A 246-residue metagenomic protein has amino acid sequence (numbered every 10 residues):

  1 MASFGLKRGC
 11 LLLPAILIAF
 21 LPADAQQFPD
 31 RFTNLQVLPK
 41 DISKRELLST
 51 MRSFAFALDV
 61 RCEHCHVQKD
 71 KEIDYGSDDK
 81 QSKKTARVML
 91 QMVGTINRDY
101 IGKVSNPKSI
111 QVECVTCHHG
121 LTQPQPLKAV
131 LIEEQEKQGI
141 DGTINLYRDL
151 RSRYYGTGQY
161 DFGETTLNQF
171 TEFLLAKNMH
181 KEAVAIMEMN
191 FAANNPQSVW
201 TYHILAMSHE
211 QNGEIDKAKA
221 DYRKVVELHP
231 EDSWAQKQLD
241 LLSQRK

Functional and structural regions predicted by a protein language model:
C10-F20: Bacterial N-terminal signal peptides
D24-A176, N194-S198, Q211, E231 (+1 more regions): Sequence context surrounding c-type heme c attachment/ligation sites in exported
N190-F191, K224-V225: Canonical positions in the second alpha-helix
